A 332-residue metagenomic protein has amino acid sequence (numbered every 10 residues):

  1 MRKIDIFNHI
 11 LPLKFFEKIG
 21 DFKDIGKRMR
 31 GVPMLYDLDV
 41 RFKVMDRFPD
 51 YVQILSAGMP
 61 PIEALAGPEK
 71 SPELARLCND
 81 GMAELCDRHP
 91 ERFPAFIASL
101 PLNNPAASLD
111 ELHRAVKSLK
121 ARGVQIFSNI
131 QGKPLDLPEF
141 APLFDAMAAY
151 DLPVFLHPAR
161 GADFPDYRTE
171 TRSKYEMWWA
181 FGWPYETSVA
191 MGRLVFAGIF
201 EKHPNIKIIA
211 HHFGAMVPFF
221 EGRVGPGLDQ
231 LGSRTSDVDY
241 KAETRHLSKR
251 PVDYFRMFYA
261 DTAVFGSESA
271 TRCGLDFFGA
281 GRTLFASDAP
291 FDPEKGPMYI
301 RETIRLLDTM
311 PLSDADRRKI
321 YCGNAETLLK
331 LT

Functional and structural regions predicted by a protein language model:
M1-I6, I10-V52, D80-E91, D110-R114 (+6 more regions): Mid-to-C-terminal alpha-helical segments outside catalytic/metal-binding sites
I10, L102, P158-F164, A289-D292: Short glycine-enriched loops at secondary-structure junctions
F15-I19, A66, D166-T169, F220-V224 (+3 more regions): Short aromatic-enriched loop/helix-cap "lid" or pocket-rim segments at secondary-structure transitions that line
G31-D39, R76, D80, K133-F144: Aromatic- and glycine-enriched glycan-recognition loops and surfaces that form the carbohydrate-binding subsites
S56-P60, D288: Short loop/turn segments at strand-loop or loop-helix junctions that form parts of catalytic or ligand-binding pockets
M59-E73, A106, Y175-E176: Surface-exposed, active-site-proximal loop segments in enzymatic domains
P60, A95-L102: Structural motif corresponding to the early beta-alpha repeats
V116-L284: Catalytic pocket-lining loop regions of alpha/beta-barrel enzymes, especially the amidohydrolase/enolase/GH5 lineages
